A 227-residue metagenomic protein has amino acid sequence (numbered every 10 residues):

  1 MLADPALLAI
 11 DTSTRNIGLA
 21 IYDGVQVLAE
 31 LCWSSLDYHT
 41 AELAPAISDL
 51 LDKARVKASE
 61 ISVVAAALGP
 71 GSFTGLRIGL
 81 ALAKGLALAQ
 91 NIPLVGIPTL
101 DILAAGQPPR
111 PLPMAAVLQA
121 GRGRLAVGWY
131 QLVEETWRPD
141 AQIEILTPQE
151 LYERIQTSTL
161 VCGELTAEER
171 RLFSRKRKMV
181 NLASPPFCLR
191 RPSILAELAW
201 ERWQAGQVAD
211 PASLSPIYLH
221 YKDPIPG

Functional and structural regions predicted by a protein language model:
L2-L68: N-terminal beta-alpha supersecondary unit
Q26, Y38, P93-L189, Y218 (+1 more regions): Surface "functional belts" at beta-alpha junctions
L50-A54, A89, Q107, L195-W203: Stable alpha-helical structural segments in soluble proteins, enriched in small hydrophobic residues
D52-S59, L88-I97: Phosphate-handling active-site elements
A65-L94: DPxDG-like acidic metal-binding loop motif
N181-G227: Acyltransferase
